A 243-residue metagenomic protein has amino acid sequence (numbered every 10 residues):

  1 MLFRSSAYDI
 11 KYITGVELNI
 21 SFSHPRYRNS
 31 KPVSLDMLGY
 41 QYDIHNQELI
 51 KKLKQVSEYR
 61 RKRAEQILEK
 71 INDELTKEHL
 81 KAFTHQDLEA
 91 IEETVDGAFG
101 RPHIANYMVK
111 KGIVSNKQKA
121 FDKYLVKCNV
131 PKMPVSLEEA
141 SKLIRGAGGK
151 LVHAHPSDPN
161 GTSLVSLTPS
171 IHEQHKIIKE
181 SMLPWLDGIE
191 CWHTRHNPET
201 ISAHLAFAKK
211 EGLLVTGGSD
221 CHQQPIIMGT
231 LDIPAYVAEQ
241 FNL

Functional and structural regions predicted by a protein language model:
M1, N129-M133, P159-P169, W192-T200: Acidic-and-aromatic substrate-binding clefts and catalytic sites of carbohydrate-active enzymes
M1-D96, P184, E190-P234: A metal-dependent hydrolase metal-coordination microenvironment
G39-Q41, M108, H155: Short, structured patches in soluble enzyme cores that scaffold and shape functional sites
L68-L143: Hydrophobic, aromatic-enriched interface-forming segments
D122, H153-P156, D187-C191: Short beta-strands and strand-loop turn motifs
M133-K179: Conserved, well-ordered alpha-helix/loop/beta-strand core segments that scaffold catalytic motifs
H172-E190, T230-L243: Structural recognition of alpha->loop->beta junctions
